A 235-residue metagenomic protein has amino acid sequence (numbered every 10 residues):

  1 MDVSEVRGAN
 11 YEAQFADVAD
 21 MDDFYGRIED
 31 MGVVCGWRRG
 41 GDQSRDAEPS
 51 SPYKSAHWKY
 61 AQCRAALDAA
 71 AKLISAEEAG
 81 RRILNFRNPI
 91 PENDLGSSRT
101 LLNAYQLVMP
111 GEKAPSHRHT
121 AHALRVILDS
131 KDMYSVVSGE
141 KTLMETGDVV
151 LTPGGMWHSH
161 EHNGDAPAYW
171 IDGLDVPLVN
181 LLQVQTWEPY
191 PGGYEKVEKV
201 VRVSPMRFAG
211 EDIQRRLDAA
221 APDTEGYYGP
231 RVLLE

Functional and structural regions predicted by a protein language model:
M1-R87: Transition-metal
D2-A19, N163-A220, Y227: Double-stranded beta-helix
K72-E112, Y228-E235: A short glycine-rich, His/Asp/Glu-containing loop-to-beta-strand
D94-S97, K113-H119, E161-H162: Short histidine-centered beta-strand/loop micro-motifs that create catalytic or ligand/metal-coordination sites
L101-N103, A121-H122, D132, W157 (+1 more regions): Extracellular structured ligand-interaction cores
L107, L128, M156, H162-G164 (+1 more regions): Short, structured patches in soluble enzyme cores that scaffold and shape functional sites
M109-T146, T152-M156: A short beta-strand-loop-beta hairpin characteristic of the jelly-roll/cupin
S116-H117, S135-V136, P153, H160-E161 (+2 more regions): Short helix/loop capping segments that flank catalytic or ligand/cofactor-binding pockets
